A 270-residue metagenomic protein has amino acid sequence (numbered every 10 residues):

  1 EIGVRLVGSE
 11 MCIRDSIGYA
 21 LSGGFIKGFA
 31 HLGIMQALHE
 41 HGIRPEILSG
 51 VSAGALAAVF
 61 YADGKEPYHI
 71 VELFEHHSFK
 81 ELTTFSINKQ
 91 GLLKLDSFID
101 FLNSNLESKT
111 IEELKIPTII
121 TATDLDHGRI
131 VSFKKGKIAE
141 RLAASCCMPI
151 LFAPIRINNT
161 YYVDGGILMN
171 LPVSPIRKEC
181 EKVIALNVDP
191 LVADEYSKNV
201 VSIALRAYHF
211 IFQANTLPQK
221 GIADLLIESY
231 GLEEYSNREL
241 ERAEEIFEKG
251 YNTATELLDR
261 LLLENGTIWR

Functional and structural regions predicted by a protein language model:
E1, F29, L171: Residues that form or flank phosphate/diphosphate-binding pockets in enzymes that use nucleotide phosphates
E1-I13: Single conserved hydrophobic/aromatic residue that forms the stacking wall/gate of nucleotide- or nucleobase-binding
S16-S104, K134-A144, L191-A193, I227: Patatin-like phospholipase
G64-Y68, V200-A204, E244: Short, hinge-like loop/turn segments at secondary-structure boundaries
T84-Y196, L217-Q219, D224-I227, L232 (+1 more regions): Active-site-adjacent alpha/beta core region of enzyme catalytic domains
E195-F210: Short, surface-exposed loop/helix-turn segments at secondary-structure junctions that function as lids/hinges flanking
Y208-A214, I227: Polyanion-binding loop/helix "lid" in catalytic or ligand-binding cores
